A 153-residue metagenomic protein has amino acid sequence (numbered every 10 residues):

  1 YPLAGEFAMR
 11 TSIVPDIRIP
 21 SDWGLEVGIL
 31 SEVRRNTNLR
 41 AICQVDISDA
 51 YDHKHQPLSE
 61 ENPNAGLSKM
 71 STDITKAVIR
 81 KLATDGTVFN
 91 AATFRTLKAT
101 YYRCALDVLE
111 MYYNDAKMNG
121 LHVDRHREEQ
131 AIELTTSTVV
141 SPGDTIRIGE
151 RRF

Functional and structural regions predicted by a protein language model:
P2, W23-S31: Conserved glycosyltransferase catalytic-site signature
P2-I17: Conserved nucleotide-sugar donor-binding and metal-coordinating catalytic region shared by glycosyltransferases
A4, P20, A65, K69: A short glycine-/small-residue-rich loop at the edge of a beta-strand within enzyme catalytic domains
S21, S31-A50: Catalytic donor-sugar/metal-binding loop of nucleotide-sugar-dependent glycosyltransferases
C43-N64: Active-site donor/metal-binding and catalytic loop motifs of nucleotide-sugar-dependent glycosylation enzymes
S59-F153: Terminal low-complexity segments of carbohydrate-biosynthetic enzymes
